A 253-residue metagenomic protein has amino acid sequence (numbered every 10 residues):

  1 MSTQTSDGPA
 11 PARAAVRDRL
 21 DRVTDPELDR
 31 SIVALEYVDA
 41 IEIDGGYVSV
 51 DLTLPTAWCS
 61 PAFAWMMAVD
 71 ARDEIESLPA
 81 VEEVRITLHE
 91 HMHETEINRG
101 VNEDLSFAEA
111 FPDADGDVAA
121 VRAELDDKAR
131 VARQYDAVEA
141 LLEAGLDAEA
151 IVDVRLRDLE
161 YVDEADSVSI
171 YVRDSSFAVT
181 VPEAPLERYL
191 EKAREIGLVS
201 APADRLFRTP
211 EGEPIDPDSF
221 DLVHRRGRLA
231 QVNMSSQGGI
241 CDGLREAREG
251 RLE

Functional and structural regions predicted by a protein language model:
M1-T56, A62-E253: Domain-level signature for proteins that mediate thiol-based redox and metal-cofactor handling
